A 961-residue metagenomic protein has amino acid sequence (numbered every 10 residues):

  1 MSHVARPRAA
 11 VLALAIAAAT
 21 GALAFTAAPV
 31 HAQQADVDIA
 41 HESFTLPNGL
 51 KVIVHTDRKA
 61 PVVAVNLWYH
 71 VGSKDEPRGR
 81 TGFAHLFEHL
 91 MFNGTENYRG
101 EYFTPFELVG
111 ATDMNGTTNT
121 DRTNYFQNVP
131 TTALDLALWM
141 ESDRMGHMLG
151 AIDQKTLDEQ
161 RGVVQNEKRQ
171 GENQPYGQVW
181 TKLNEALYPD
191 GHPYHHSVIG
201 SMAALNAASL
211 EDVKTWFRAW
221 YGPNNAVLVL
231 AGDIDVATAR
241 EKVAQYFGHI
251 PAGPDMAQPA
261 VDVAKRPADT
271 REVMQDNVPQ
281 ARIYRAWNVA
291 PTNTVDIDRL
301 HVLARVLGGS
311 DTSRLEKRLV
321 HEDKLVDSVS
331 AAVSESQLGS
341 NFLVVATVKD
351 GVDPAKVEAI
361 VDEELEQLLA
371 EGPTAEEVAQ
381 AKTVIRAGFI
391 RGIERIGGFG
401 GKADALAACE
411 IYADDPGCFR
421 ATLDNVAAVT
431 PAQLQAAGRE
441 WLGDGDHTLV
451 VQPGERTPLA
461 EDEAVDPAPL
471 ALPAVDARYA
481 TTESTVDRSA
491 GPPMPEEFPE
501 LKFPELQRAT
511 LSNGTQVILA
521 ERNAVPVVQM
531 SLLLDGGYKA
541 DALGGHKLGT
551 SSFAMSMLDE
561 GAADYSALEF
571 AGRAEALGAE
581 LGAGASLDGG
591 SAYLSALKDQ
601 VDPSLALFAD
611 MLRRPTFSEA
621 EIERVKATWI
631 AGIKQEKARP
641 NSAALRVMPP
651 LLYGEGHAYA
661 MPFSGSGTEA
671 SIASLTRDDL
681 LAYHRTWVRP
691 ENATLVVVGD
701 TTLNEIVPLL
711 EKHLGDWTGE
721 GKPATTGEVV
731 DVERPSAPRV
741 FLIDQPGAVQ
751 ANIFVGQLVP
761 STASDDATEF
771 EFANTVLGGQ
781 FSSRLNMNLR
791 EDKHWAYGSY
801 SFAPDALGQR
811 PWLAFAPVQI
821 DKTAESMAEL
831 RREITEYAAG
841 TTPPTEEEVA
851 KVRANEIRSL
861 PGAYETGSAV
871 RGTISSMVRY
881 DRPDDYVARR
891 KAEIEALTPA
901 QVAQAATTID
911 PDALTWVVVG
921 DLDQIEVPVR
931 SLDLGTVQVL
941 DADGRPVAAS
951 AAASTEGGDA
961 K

Functional and structural regions predicted by a protein language model:
S2-V30: Gram-negative bacterial Sec-dependent N-terminal signal peptides
A24-F25, P29-V52, D235-Q275, A286 (+9 more regions): Proteolytic maturation boundary segments
I53-H55, A60-R78, G82-L86, G100-H147 (+17 more regions): M16 family metallopeptidases and their MPP-like homologs
L90-N97, E101: Metal-associated gating/positioning segment near the N- to mid-region
L134-L136, V236-R240, V295, V352-K356 (+5 more regions): Short, conserved charged micro-motifs
R161: N-terminal cationic and glycine-rich segments that engage phosphates or anionic surfaces
